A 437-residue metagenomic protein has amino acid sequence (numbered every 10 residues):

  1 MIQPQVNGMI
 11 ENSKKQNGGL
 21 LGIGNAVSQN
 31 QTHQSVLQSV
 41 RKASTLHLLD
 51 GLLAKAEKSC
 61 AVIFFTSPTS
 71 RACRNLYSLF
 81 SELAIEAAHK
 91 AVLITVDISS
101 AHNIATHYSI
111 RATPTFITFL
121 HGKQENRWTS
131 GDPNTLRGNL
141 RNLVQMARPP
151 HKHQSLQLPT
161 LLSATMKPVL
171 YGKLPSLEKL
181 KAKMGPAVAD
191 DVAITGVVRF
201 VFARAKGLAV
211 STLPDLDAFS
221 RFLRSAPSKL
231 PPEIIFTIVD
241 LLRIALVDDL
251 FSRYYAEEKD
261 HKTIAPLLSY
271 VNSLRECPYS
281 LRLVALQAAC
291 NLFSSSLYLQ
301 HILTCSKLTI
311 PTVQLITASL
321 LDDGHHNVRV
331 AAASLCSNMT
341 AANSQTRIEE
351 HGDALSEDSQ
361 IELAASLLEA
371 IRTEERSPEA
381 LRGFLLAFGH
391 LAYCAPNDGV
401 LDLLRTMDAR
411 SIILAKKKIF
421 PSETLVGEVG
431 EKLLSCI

Functional and structural regions predicted by a protein language model:
I2-K58, G138, L143-Q154: N-terminal leader/targeting and pre-domain segments
A56-P68: Short active-site neighborhood of thiol/selenol oxidoreductases, capturing the structured segment around
F65, S81-I104: Thiol-based oxidoreductase modules, predominantly thioredoxin-like and allied folds used for disulfide exchange
F65-L79: Conserved redox-active cysteine motifs that mediate thiol-disulfide chemistry, especially di-cysteine Cys-X(1-2)-Cys
A112-K152: Non-catalytic, surface beta->alpha helical segment in thiol-disulfide oxidoreductase systems
S163-S306, L381: Alpha-helical solenoid scaffolds in large eukaryotic transport, assembly, and signaling factors
K183-A187, F222-E233, P266-L281, Q314-N327 (+2 more regions): Helix-loop junctions that connect tandem helical modules in alpha-solenoid scaffolds
S319, H326, A332, C336-I437: Extended alpha-helical scaffolding segments
